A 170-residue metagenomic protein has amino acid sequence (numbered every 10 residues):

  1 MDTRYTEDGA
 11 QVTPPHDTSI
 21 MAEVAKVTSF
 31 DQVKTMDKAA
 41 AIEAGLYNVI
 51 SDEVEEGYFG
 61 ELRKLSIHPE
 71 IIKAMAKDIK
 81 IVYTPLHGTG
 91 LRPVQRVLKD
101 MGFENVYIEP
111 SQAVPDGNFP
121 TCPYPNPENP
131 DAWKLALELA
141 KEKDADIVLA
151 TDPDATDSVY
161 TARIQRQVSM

Functional and structural regions predicted by a protein language model:
M1-P14, T18, A22, K26-S29 (+1 more regions): Replace "Mg2+/Mn2+-dependent" with "divalent metal-dependent
D2-A132: Gly/Ser/Thr-enriched, mixed-charge loops and adjacent short helices that form phosphate/oxyanion-binding elements
